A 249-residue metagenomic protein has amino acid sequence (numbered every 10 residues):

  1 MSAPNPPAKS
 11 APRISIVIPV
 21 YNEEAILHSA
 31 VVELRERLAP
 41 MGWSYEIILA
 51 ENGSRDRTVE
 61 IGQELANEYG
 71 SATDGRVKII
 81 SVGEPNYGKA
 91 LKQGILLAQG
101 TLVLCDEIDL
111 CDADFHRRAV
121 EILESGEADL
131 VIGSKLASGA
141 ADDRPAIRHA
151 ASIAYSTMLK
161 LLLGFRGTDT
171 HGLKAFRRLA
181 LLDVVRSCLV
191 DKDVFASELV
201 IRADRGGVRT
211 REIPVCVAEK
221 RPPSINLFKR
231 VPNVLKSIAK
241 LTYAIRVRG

Functional and structural regions predicted by a protein language model:
M1-I14, E36, G164, S187-G249: Hydrophobic helical membrane-anchoring modules
P12-I14, R35-I48, R57, G75-V77: Short loop->beta transition adjacent to catalytic acidic/histidine clusters or analogous donor-positioning motifs
E23-L38: Short, well-formed alpha-helical segments that are part of the catalytic scaffolds of diverse glycosyltransferases
A25-S29, D56-L65: Acidic helix N-cap motif at the loop->helix transition within catalytic regions of sugar-transfer enzymes
Y45-L49, V59-L97: Conserved donor nucleotide-binding strand/loop of the catalytic core
E51-V59, L110: A conserved acidic beta->alpha catalytic loop
R76, V82-L97, L102, D114-D193 (+2 more regions): Acceptor/aglycone-binding surface of glycosyltransferases and processive sugar-polymer synthases
